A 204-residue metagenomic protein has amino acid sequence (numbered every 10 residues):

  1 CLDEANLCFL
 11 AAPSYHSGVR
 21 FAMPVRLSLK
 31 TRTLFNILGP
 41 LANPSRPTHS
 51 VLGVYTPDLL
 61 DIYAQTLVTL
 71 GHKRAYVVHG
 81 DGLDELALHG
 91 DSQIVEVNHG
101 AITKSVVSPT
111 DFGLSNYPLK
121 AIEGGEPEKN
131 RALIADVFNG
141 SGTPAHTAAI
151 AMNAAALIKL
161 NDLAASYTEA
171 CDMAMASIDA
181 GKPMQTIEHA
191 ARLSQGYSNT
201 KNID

Functional and structural regions predicted by a protein language model:
L2-D204: Glycine-rich anion-binding loops and their surrounding alpha/beta cores
